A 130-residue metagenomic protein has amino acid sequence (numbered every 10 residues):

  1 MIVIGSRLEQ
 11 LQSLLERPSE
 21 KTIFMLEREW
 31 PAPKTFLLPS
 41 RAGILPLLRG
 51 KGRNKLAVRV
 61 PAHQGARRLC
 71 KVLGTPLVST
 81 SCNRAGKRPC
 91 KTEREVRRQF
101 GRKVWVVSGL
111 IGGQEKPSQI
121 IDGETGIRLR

Functional and structural regions predicted by a protein language model:
M1-R130: Active-site-adjacent structural elements in enzyme catalytic cores
